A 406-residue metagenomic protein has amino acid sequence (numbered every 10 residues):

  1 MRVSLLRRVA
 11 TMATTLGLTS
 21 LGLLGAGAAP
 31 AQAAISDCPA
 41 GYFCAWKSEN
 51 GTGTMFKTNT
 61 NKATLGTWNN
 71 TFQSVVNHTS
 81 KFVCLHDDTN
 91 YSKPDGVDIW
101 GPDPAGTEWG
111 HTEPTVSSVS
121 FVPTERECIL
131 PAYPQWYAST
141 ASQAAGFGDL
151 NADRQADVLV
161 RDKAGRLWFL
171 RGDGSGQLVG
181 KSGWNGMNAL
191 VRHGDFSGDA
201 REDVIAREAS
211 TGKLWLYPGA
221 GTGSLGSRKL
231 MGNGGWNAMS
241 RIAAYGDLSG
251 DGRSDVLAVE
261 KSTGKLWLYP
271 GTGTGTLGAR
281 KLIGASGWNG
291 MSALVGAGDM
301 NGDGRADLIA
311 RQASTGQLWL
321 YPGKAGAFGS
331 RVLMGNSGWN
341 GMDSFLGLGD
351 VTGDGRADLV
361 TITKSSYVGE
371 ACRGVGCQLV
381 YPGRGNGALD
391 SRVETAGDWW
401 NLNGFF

Functional and structural regions predicted by a protein language model:
M1-A33: Secretory targeting and sorting signals
S36-F406: Trp/Gly-enriched beta-strand/coil motifs that build multi-repeat beta-propeller-like domains and related W-rich binding
